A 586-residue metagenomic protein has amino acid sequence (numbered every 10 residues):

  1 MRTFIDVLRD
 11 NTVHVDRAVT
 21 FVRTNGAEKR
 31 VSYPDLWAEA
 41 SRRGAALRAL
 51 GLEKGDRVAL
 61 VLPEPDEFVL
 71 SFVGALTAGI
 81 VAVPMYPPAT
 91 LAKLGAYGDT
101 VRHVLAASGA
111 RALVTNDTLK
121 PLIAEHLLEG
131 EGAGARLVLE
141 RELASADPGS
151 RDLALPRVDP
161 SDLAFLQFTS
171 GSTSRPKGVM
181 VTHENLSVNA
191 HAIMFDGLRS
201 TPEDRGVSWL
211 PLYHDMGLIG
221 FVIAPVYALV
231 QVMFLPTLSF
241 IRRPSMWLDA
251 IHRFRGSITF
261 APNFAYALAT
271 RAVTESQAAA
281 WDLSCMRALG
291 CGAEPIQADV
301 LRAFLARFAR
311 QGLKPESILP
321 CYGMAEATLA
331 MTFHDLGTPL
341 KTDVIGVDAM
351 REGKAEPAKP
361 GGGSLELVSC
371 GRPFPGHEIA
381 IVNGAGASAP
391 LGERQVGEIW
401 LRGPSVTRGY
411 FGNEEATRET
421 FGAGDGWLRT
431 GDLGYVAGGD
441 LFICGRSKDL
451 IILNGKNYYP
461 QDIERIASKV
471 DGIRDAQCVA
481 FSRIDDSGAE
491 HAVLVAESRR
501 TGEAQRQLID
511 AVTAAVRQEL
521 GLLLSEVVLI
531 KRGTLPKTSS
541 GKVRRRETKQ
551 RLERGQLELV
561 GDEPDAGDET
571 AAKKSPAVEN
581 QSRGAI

Functional and structural regions predicted by a protein language model:
R2, L367-A380, G384-P460: Conserved ATP-binding/catalytic segment of the ANL
D6-V31, A164-L166, T173, G323 (+1 more regions): AMP-dependent adenylate-forming
R17, V138, S150-F168, S174-R175 (+3 more regions): Conserved pre-ATP/AMP-binding loop-to-beta segment of ANL
V19-P65, V69-V73, T90-D99, L155-R157 (+1 more regions): Conserved AMP-binding/adenylate-forming core of the ANL superfamily
S187-R205, D215-S257, A272-Q277: Conserved AMP-binding/adenylation subdomain of ANL enzymes
H252, T259, G403, R408-G409 (+2 more regions): AMP-binding/adenylate-forming catalytic core of the ANL superfamily
G256-F260, A272-G363, E378, A385-P390: Gly/Ser/Thr-rich phosphate-binding loop
Q477, Q518-K542, Q556-D568: AMP-binding/adenylate-forming catalytic domain of the ANL superfamily
